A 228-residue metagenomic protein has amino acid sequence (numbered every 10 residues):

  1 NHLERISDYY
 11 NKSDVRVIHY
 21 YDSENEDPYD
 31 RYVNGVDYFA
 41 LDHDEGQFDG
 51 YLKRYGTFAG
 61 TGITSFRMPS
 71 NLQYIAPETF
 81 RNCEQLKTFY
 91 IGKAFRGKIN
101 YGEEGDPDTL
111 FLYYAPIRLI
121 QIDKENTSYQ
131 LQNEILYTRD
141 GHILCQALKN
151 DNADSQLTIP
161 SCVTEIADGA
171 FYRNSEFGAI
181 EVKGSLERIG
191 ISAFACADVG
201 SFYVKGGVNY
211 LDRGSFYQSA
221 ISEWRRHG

Functional and structural regions predicted by a protein language model:
N1-L52, G60-Y74, C83-N100, Y113-H142 (+4 more regions): Structural signature of tandem-repeat unit edges
